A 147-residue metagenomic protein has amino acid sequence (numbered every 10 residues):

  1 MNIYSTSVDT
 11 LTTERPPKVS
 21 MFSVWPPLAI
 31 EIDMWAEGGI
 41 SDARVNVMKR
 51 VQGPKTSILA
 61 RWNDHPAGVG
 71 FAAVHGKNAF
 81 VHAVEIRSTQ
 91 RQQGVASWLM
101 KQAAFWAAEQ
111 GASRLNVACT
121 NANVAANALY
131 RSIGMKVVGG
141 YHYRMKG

Functional and structural regions predicted by a protein language model:
M1-A29, R144-M145: Acyl-donor-binding surface of acyltransferase catalytic domains
V24-P26, M34-A43: Helix-loop element at the rim of GNAT/NAT acetyltransferase active sites that forms part of the acceptor-substrate
N46-R87: A conserved beta-strand-loop-helix scaffold within acyl/acetyltransferase catalytic domains
K77, S113, K136: Short acidic/polar active-site loop segments enriched in Thr and Asp
I86, Q92-F105, E109, A128-S132: Conserved acetyl-CoA-binding loop-helix of GNAT-fold acetyltransferases
A107-A118: Conserved GNAT acetyl-CoA-binding A-motif
V117-N127, R144-G147: Conserved beta-strand-loop-alpha-helix junction that forms the acyl-donor binding cleft
R131-G140: Conserved acetyl-CoA-binding loop of GNAT-fold acetyltransferases
